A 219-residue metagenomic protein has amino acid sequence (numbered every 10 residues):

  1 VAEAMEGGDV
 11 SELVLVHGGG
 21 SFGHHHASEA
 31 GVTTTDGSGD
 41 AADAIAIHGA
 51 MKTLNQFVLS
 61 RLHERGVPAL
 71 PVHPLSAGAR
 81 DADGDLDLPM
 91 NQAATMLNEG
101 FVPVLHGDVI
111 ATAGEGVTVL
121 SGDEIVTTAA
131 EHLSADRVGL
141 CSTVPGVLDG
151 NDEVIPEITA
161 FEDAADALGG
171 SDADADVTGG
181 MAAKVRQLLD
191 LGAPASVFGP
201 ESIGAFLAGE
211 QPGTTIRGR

Functional and structural regions predicted by a protein language model:
V1-R219: C-terminal catalytic "cap/lid" subdomain
